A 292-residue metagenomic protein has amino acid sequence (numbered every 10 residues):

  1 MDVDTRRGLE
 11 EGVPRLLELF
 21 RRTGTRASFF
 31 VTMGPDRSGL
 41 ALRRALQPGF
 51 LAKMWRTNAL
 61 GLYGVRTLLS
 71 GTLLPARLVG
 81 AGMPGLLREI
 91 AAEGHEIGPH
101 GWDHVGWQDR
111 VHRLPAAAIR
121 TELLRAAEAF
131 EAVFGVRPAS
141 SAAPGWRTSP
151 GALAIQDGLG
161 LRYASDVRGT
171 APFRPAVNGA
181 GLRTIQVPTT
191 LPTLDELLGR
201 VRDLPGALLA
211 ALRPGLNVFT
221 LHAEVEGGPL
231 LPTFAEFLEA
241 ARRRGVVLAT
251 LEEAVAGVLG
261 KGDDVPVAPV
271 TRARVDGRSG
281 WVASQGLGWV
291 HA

Functional and structural regions predicted by a protein language model:
M1-S140, W146-I185, V201-F219, E226-A292: Catalytic alpha-helical scaffold of carbohydrate-active enzymes acting on polysaccharides/glycoconjugates
T189-L191: Active-site donor-binding loop signature of nucleotide-sugar glycosyltransferases
L194, L221-E224: Active-site clefts of carbohydrate-active enzymes
D195-G199: Acidic, proline/glycine-rich intrinsically disordered inter-domain spacer in sigma factors
